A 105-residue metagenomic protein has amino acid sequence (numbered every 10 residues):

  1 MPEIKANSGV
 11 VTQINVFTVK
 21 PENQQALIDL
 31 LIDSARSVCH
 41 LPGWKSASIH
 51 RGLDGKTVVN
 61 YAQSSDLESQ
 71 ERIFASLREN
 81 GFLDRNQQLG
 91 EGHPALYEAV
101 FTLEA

Functional and structural regions predicted by a protein language model:
P2-A6, R36-K45, Q63-Y97: An amphipathic, aromatic/His-enriched active-site/gating alpha helix that lines ligand/cofactor pockets
K5-S8, L27-I28: Generic alpha-helix initiation/capping and coil-helix boundary signal
V11-T18, S46-L77: Short, well-ordered beta-strand segments in beta-rich or mixed alpha/beta enzyme and ligand-binding folds
V16-L30: Short, surface-exposed ligand-recognition loops at beta-strand->loop->(often short) alpha-helix junctions that present
L31, A35: Short amphipathic alpha-helical/adjacent loop interface patches that line ligand and macromolecule-binding sites
A99-A105: Short, low-order "capping/linker" segments at domain edges
